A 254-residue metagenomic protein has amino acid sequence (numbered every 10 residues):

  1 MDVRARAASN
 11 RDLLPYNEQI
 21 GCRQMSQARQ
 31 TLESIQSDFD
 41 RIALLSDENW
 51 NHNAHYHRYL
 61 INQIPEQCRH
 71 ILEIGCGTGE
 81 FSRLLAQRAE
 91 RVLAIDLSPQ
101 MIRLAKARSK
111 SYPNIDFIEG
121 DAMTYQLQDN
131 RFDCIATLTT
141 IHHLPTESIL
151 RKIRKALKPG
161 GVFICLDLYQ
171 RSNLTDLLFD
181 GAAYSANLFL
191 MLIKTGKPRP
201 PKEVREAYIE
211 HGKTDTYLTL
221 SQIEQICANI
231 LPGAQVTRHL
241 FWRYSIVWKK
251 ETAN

Functional and structural regions predicted by a protein language model:
Y16-N17, G21-C68: Conserved class I S-adenosyl-L-methionine
C68-G77: Conserved class I S-adenosyl-L-methionine
T78-T124: Class I SAM-dependent methyltransferase SAM/SAH-binding core
A136: A conserved beta-strand element that flanks and buttresses the S-adenosyl-L-methionine
L150-P159: A short glycine-rich, Lys/Arg-flanked "PGG" loop and its adjoining helix->strand segment in the class I
G160-L168: Conserved beta-strand signature within the Rossmann-like core of class I S-adenosyl-L-methionine
L168-I226: C-terminal alpha-helical "lid/dimerization" subdomain adjacent to the S-adenosyl-L-methionine
E210-K250: Conserved Class I S-adenosyl-L-methionine
